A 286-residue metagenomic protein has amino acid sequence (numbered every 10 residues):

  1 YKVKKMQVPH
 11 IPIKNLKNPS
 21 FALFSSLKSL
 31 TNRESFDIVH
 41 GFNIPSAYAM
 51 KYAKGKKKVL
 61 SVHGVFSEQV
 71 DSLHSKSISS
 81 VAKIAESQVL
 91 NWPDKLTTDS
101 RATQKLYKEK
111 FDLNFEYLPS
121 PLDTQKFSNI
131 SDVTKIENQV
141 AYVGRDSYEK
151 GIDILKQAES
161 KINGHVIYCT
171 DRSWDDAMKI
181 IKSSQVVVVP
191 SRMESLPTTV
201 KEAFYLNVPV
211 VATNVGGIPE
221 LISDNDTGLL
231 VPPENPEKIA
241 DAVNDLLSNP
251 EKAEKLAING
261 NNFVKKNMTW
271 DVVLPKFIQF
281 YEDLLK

Functional and structural regions predicted by a protein language model:
I38-H40, A53-D71, T97: Active-site proximal beta-strand in glycosyltransferases
G41-S46: Short His-centered aromatic/hydrophobic patch
I78-L96: Membrane-proximal helix-turn-helix segments that form the acceptor-binding/catalytic region of lipid-linked
T97, V133-K150, K156-E159: Conserved donor-binding/catalytic core segment of Leloir-type glycosyltransferases
A102, P121: Carbohydrate-associated surface elements
R192: Aromatic "clamp/platform" in nucleotide-sugar-dependent glycosyltransferases that forms part of the donor/acceptor
P209-A212: Short hydrophobic beta-strand element within catalytic cores of glycosyltransferases and related nucleotide-activated
D224-N225, L229-P236, D245-P250: Conserved acidic donor-binding segment of nucleotide-sugar-dependent glycosyltransferases
